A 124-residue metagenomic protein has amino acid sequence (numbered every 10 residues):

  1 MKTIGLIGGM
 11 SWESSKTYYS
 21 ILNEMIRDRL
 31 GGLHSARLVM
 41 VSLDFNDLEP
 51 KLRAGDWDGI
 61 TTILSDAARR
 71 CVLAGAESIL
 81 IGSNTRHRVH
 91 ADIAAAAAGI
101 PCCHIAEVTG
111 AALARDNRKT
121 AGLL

Functional and structural regions predicted by a protein language model:
M1-G59: N-terminal glycine-rich anion-binding loop in soluble enzyme alpha/beta folds
G5, K119-L124: Conserved beta-strand elements of the Class I
L30-L33, I93-R115: Short, acidic/small-residue loops that bind anionic groups at enzyme active sites
K51-L52, V89-A96: Metal-dependent catalytic neighborhoods of phosphoester/phosphodiester hydrolases
A54-R70: Glycine-rich, highly charged phosphate/nucleotide-binding loops
G55-I60, S78-I81, A98-C102: Short, flexible loop segments at the rims of nucleotide/cofactor-binding pockets, characterized by
R70-C71, L113: Generic structural signal for hydrophobic
A74-H90: N-terminal glycine-rich "phosphate-gripper" loop used for MgATP/nucleotide binding and carboxylate activation
